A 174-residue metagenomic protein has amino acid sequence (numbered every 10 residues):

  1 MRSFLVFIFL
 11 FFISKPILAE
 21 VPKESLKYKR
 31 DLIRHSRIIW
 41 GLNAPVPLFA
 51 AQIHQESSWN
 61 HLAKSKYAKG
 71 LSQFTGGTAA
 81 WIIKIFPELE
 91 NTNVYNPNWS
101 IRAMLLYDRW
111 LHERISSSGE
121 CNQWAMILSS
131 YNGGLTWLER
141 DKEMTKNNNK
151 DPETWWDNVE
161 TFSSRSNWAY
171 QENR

Functional and structural regions predicted by a protein language model:
M1-F4: Positively charged n-region of N-terminal signal peptides that target proteins for export
A19-D31, I38-W40, G77-R174: Non-catalytic cell-wall polysaccharide-engagement segments
K27-A50, K64-A68: N-terminal targeting signals for Sec/Tat export/insertion, comprising classic cleavable signal peptides
N43-N60, M104-L105, I127-N132: Short, functionally critical alpha-helical segments immediately adjacent to catalytic or ligand/cofactor-binding
A44-P45, A63-K66, L71, T92 (+1 more regions): Short, surface-exposed helix-loop/turn micro-motifs enriched in polar/charged residues
H54-T78, K84, G134: Cell-wall polysaccharide-cleaving catalytic domain and substrate-binding groove, primarily in peptidoglycan/chitin
